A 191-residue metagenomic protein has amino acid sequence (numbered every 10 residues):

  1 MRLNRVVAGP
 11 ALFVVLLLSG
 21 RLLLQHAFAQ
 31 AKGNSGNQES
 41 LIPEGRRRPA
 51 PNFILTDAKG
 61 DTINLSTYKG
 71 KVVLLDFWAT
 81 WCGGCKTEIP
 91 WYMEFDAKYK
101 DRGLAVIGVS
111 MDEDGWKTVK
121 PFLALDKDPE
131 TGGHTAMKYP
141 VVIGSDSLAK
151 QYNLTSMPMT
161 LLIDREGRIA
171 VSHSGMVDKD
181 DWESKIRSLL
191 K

Functional and structural regions predicted by a protein language model:
R2-P10, L23: Bacterial N-terminal signal peptides that target proteins for export
L18-N52, P121-A124: N-proximal helix/coil linker or "cap" segments that precede and/or mark the start of modular domains
K32, M159-K191: Thiol-/selenol-based redox modules, centered on thioredoxin-like and closely related oxidoreductase domains
R47, N52-V73, D96-Y99: A short beta-strand-turn-helix
F77-E94: Conserved redox-active cysteine motifs that mediate thiol-disulfide chemistry, especially di-cysteine Cys-X(1-2)-Cys
G103-K117, A136-S145: Thiol-based oxidoreductase modules, predominantly thioredoxin-like and allied folds used for disulfide exchange
F122-R165: Short, internal strand/loop/helix patches that form the active-site neighborhood or redox-interaction surface
